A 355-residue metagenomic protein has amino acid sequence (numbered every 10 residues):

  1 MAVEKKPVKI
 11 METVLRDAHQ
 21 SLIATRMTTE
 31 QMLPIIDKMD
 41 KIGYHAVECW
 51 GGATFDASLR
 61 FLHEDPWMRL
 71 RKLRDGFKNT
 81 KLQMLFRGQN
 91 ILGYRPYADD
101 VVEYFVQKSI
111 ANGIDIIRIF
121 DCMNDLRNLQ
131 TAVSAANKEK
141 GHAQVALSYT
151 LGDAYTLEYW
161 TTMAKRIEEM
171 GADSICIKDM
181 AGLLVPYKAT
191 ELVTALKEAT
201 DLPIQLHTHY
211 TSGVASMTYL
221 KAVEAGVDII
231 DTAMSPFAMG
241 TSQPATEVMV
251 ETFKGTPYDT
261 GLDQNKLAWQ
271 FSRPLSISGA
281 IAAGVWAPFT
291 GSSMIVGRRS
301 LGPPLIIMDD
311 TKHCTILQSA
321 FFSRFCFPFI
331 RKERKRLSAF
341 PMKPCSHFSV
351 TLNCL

Functional and structural regions predicted by a protein language model:
M1-R118, C122-K312, L317, R324 (+2 more regions): Catalytic cores and adjacent flexible loops of soluble metabolic enzymes that perform enolate/carbanion chemistry on
E4-K5, A339-M342: Low-complexity, intrinsically disordered regions enriched in charged/polar residues
S292-S293, S319, S323, S338 (+1 more regions): Intrinsically disordered, low-complexity segments enriched in small polar residues
H313-T315, R334-A339: Positively charged N-terminal leader segments that act as targeting/secretion signals
K332-R336, K343-P344, N353: Polybasic, lysine-rich low-complexity intrinsically disordered segments
